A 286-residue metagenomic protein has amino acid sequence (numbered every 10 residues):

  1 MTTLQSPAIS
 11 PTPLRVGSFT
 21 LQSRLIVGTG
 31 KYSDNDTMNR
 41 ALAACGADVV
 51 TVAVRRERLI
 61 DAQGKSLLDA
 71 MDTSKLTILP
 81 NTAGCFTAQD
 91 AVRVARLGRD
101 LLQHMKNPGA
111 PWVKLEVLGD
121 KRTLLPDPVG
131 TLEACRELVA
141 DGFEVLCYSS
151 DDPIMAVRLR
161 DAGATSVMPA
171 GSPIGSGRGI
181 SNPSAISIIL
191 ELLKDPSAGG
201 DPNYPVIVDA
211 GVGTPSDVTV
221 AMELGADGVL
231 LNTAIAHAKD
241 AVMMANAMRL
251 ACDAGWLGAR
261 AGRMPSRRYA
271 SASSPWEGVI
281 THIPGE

Functional and structural regions predicted by a protein language model:
M1-T12: Basic/polar N-terminal segments that are highly enriched at the extreme N-terminus, encompassing both cleavable
P11-V16, K31-V49, D61-T77, F86-D209 (+1 more regions): Alpha/beta enzyme core
S18-L25, V49: Generic N-terminal amphipathic, Lys/Arg-enriched alpha-helix
S23-I26, F143-V145: Short active-site oxyanion
G28-T29, A53: Short, well-ordered coil/turn residues at beta-beta hairpins and beta-strand->alpha-helix junctions within
V49-R56: A short beta-strand-loop structural module common to alpha/beta enzyme folds
